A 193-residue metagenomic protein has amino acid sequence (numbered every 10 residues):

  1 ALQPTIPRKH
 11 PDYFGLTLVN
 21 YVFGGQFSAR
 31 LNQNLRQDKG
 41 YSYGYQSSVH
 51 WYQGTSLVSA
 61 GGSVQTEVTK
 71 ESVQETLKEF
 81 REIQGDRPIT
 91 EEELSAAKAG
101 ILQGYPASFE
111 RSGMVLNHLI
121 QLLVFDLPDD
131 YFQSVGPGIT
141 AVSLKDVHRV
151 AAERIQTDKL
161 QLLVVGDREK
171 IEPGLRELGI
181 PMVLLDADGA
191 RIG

Functional and structural regions predicted by a protein language model:
A1-P7, L16-V19, N32-G85, E91-L144 (+3 more regions): M16 family metallopeptidases and their MPP-like homologs
Q3-P7, V164-G193: An aromatic/glycine/proline-enriched structural segment found at the starts of mature extracellular/organellar domains
A29, V115, G189-I192: A C-terminal, polar beta->alpha supersecondary segment
